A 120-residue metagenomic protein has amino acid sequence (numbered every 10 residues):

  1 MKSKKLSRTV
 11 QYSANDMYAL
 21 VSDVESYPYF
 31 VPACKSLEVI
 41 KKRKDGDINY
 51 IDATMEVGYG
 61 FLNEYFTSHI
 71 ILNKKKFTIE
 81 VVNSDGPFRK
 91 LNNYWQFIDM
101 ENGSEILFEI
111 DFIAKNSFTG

Functional and structural regions predicted by a protein language model:
M1-I48, N102: Hydrophobic ligand-binding cavity/cleft-lining segments
P28-Y29, S36, K41-R43, E56-E105 (+1 more regions): Hydrophobic-ligand binding "helix-grip"
I51-A53: Short, well-structured hydrophobic secondary-structure segments
N116-G120: Short, intrinsically disordered, charge-balanced linker/junction segments flanking boundaries in proteins
